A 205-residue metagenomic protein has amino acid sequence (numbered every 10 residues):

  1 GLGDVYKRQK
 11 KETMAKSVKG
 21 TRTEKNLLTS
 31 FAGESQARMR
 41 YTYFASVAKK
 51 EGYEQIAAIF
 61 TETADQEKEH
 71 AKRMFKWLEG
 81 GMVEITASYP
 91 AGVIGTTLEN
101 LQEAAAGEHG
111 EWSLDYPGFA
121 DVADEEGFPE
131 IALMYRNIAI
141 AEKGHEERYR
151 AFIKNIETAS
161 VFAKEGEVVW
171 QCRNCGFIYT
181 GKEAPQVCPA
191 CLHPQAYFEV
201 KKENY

Functional and structural regions predicted by a protein language model:
G1-Y6: Short, small-residue-biased leader/transition segments that mark boundaries at the very start of proteins
K10-Y205: Non-heme di-metal
